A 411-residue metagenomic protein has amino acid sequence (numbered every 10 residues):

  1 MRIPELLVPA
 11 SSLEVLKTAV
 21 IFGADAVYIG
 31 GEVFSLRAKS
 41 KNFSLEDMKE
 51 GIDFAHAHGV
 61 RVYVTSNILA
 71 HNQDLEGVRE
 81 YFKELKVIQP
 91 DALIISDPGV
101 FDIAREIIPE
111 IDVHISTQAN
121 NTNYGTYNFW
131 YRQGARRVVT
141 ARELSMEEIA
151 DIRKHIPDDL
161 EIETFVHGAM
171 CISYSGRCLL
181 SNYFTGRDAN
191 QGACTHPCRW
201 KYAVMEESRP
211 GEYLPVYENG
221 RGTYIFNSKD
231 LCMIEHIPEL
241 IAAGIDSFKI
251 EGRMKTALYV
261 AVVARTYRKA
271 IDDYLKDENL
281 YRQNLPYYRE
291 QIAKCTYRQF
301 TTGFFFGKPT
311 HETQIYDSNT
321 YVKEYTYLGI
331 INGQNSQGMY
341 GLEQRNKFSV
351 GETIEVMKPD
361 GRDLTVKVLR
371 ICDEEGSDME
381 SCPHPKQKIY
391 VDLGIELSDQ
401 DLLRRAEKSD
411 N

Functional and structural regions predicted by a protein language model:
M1-A10, V15-I21, A26-I29, V33 (+7 more regions): Surface-exposed amphipathic alpha-helical tracts and adjacent flexible/coil segments at the periphery of soluble enzymes
R37-F54: Glycine-rich, positively charged N-terminal anion/phosphate-binding segment
V64-T65, I95, I115-T117: Short beta-strand elements of ligand-binding domains
E76, E110-T122: Gly/Gly-Pro- and Ser/Thr-rich, intrinsically disordered tail segments characteristic of DNA damage-repair and tolerance
G99-V100: Alpha-helix capping/helix-boundary segments
R105: Short glycine-biased active-site loop of nucleotidyltransferases that positions the nucleotide triphosphate and helps
